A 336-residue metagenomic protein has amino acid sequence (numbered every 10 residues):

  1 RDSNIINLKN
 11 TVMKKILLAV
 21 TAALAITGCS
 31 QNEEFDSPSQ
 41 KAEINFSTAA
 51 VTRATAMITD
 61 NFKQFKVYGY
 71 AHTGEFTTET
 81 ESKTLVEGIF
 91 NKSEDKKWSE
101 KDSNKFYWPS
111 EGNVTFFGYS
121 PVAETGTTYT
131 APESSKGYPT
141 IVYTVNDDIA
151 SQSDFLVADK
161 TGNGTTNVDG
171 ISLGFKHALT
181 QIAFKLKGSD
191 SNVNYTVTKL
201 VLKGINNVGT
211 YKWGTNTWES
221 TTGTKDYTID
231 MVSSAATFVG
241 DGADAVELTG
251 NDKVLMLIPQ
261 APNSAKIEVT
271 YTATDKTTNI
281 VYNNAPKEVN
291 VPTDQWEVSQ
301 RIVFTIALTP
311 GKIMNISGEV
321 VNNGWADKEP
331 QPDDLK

Functional and structural regions predicted by a protein language model:
I6-K336: Sec-type signal peptide cleavage vicinity
